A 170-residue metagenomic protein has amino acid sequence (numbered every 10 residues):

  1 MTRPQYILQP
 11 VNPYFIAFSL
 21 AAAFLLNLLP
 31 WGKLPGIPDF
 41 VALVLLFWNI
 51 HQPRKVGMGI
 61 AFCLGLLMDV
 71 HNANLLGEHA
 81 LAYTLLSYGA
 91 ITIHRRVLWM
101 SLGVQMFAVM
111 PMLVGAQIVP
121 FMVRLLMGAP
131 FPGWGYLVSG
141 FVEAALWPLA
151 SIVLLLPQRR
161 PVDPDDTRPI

Functional and structural regions predicted by a protein language model:
M1-I170: Terminal, non-globular segments
